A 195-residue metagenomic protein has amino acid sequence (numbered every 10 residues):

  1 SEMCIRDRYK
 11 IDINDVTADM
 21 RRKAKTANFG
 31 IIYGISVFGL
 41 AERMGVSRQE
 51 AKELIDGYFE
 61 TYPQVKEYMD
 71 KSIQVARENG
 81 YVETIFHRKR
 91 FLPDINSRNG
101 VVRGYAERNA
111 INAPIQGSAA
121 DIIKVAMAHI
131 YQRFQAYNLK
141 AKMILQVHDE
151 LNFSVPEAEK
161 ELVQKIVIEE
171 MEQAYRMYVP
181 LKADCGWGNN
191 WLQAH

Functional and structural regions predicted by a protein language model:
S1, R6-H195: Conserved catalytic core of nucleotide polymerization and phosphodiester-bond processing enzymes
